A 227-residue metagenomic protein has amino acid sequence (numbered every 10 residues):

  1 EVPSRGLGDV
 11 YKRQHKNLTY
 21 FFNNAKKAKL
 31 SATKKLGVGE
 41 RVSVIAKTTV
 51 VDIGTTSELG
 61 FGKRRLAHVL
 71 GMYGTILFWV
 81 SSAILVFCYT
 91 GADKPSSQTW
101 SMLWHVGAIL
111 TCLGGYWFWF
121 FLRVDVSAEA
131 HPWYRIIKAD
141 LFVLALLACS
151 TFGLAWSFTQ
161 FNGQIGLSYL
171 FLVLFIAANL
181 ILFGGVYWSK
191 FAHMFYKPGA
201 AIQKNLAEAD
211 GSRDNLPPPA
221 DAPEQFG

Functional and structural regions predicted by a protein language model:
E1-Y11: Single conserved hydrophobic/aromatic residue that forms the stacking wall/gate of nucleotide- or nucleobase-binding
D9-S31, W117-Y134, T159-G163, G184-Q203: Juxtamembrane/interface segments at transmembrane-helix termini
F21-K63, A192-Q225: Membrane-proximal soluble regions of multi-pass membrane proteins
K27-K35, S57-A67, S96-L103, S127-A145 (+1 more regions): Membrane-interface segments at loop-to-transmembrane junctions
L59-R65, V69-W79, N179, G184-Q203: Amphipathic alpha-helical packing elements
M72-V80, V106-Y116, K138-S157, V173-I181: Hydrophobic membrane-spanning alpha-helices of multi-pass integral membrane proteins
V80-A92: Membrane-helix interface motif
K94-Q98, A155-I176: Extracellular/periplasmic helix-loop-helix junctions in multi-pass membrane proteins
